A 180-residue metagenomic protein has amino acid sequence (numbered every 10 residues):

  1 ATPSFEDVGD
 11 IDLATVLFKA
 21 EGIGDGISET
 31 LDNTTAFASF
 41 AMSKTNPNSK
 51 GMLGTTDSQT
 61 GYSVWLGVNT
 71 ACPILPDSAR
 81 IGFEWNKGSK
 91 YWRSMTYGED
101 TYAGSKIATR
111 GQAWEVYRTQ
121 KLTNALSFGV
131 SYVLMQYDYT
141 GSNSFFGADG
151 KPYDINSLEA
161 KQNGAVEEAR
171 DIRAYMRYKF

Functional and structural regions predicted by a protein language model:
A1-F180: Outer-membrane beta-barrel pore domains
